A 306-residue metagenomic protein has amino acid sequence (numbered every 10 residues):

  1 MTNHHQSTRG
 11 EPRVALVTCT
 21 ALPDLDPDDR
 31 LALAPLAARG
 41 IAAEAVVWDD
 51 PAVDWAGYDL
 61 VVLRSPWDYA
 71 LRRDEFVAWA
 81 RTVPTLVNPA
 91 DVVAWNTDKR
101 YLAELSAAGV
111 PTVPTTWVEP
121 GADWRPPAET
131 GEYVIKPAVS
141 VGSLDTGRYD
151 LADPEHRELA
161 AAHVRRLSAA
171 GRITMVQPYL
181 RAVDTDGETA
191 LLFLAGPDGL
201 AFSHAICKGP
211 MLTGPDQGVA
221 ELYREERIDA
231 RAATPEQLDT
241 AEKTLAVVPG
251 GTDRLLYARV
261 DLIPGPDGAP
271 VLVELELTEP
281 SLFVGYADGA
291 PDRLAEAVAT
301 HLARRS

Functional and structural regions predicted by a protein language model:
T2-T18, A80-P84, A90-D186, P235-L238 (+1 more regions): Active-site nucleotide/adenylate-binding loops and adjacent lid/helix of ATP-dependent enzymes
R13, C19-E119: Conserved N-proximal alpha/beta basic substrate-recognition cap immediately N-terminal to, or forming the N-lobe
P27, G147-Y149, G285-D288: Short, solvent-exposed loop/turn segments at secondary-structure boundaries
D54-D59, A128-T130, P264-V271: A short, glycine/Asx- and small/polar-enriched loop/turn that sits immediately N-terminal to a beta-strand
Y58-L63, K136, T189-F193, G268-S281: A short beta-strand motif that forms the metal-chelation/ATP-contact edge of phosphoryl-transfer active sites
P66, A138, Y179-L180, L192 (+3 more regions): Anionic group-transfer/hydrolysis microenvironments
H156-G250, V271: Phosphate-binding site of ATP-dependent enzymes
P235-S306: ATP-dependent carboxylate activation and anion-phosphoryl transfer catalytic cores that bind Mg-ATP to form
